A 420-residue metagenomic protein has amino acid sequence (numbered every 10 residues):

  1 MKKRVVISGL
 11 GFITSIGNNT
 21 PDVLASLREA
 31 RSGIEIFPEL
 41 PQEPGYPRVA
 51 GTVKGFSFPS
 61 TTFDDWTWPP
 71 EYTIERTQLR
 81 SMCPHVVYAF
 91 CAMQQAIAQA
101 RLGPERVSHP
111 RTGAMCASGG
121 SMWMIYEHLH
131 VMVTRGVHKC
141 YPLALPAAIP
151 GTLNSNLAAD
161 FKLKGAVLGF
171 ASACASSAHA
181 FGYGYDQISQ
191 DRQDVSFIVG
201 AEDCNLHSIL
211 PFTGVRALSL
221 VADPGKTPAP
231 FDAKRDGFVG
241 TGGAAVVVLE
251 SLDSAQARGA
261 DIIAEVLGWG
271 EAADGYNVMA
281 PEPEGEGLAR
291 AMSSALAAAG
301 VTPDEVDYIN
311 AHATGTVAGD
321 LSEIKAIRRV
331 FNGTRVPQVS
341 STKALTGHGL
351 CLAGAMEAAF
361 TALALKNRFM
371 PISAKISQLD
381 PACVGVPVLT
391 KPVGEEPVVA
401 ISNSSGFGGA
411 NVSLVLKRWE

Functional and structural regions predicted by a protein language model:
M1-E75, D253-E265, A359-S373, K417-E420: ACP-dependent fatty acid/polyketide chain-elongation machinery
R4-S8, R31-I36, Y46, D223-A299 (+1 more regions): Condensing-enzyme catalytic core mediating Claisen C-C bond formation in acyl metabolism
I7, R28-S172, A201-I209, P303-G319: Conserved beta-ketoacyl condensing-enzyme motif
G9, L27, M93, A114 (+10 more regions): Conserved small-residue
S15-G17, P21-D22, T73-C91, C140-I149 (+5 more regions): Active-site pocket-shaping loop/turn-to-helix segments
P38, E43, R192-D236, W269-P283 (+2 more regions): Acyl-CoA/ACP chain-elongation machinery
A89-L102, P150-L153, A158-F161, A166-A201 (+4 more regions): Active-site-proximal alpha-helical scaffold in enzymes
T134-Y141, G182, D186, Q190 (+2 more regions): Glycine-/small-residue-rich "gating" segment that lines the acyl/pantetheine channel and substrate pocket
